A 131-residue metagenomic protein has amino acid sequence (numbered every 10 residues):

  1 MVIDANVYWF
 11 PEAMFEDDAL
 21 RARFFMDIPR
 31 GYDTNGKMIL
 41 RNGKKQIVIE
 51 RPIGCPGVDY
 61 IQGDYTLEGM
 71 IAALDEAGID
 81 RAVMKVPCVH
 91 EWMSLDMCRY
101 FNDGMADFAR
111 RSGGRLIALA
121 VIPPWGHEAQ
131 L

Functional and structural regions predicted by a protein language model:
M1-L131: Helix-coil boundary/capping segments in enzymes
